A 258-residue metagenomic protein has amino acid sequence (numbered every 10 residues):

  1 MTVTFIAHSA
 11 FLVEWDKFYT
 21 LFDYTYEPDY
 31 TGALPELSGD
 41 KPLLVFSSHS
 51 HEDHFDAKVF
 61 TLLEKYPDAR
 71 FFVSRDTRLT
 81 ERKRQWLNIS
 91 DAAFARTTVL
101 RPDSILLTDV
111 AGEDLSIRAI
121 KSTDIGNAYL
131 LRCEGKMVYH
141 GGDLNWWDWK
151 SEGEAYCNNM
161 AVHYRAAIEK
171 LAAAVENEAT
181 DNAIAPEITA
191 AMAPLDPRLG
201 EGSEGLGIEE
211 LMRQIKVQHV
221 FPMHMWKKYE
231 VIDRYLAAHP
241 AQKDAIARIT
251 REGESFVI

Functional and structural regions predicted by a protein language model:
M1-F5, Y19-D23, D114-K121, M137-D143 (+1 more regions): Active-site-proximal beta-strand elements of phosphoester/diester hydrolases
T4, R82-G112, S203-I258: Binuclear metal-ion centers of metallo-dependent hydrolases, dominated by the metallo-beta-lactamase
L12-L62, L144-A183: Pre-active-site segment of Zn-dependent metallo-hydrolases
V13-D16, V110, L131-E134: Active-site beta-strand termini and strand-to-loop segments that position acidic
L21-T25, K41-F55, F72-D76, Y139-G142 (+4 more regions): Active-site neighborhood of phospho(di)ester-bond hydrolases with catalytic His/Asp-centered motifs
E27-T31, S50-F55, R78-E81, I105-L106 (+4 more regions): Active-site environment of divalent metal-dependent phosphoester hydrolases
L34-L106: Active-site HxH/HxHxD metal-binding segment of metal-dependent hydrolases
T123-R213: Active-site-proximal loop/helix segments of hydrolase catalytic cores
